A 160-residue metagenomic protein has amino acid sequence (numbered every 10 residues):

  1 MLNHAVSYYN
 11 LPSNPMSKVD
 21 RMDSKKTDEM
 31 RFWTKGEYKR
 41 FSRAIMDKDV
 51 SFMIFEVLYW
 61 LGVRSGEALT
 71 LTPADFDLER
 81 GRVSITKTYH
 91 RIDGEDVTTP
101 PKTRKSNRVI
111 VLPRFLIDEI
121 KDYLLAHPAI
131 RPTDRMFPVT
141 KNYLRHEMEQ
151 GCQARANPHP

Functional and structural regions predicted by a protein language model:
M1-K18, R64: N-terminal DNA-binding recognition helix of tyrosine site-specific recombinases/integrases
L2-N3, F52-L69: Short pre-functional
N10-S13, S24-R43, T86, I92-R114 (+1 more regions): DNA breakage-rejoining catalytic core of tyrosine-based enzymes
S17-K18, R80-I85, D134-M136: Short functional hotspots where side chains directly engage DNA or cofactors
R43-S51, L61, I110, D118 (+2 more regions): Short, basic (Lys/Arg/His-rich) helix/loop patches that form interaction surfaces in the mid-to-C-terminal regions
M46-E56, D77-S84: Conserved catalytic core of the tyrosine transesterase superfamily
R64, T72-E79: Short coil/turn motifs that cap or connect alpha-helices
T70-L71, H146: DNA-binding alpha-helical recognition surfaces that contact promoter or target DNA
